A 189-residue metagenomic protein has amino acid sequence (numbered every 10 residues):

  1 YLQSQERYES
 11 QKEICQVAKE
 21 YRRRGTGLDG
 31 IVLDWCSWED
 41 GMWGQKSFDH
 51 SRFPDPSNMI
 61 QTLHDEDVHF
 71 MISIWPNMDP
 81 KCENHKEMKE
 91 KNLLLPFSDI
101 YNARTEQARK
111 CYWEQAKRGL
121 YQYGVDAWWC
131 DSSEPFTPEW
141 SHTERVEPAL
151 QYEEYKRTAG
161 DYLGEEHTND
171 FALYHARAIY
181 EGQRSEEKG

Functional and structural regions predicted by a protein language model:
Y1-G189: Catalytic-domain carbohydrate-binding cleft regions of carbohydrate-active enzymes
